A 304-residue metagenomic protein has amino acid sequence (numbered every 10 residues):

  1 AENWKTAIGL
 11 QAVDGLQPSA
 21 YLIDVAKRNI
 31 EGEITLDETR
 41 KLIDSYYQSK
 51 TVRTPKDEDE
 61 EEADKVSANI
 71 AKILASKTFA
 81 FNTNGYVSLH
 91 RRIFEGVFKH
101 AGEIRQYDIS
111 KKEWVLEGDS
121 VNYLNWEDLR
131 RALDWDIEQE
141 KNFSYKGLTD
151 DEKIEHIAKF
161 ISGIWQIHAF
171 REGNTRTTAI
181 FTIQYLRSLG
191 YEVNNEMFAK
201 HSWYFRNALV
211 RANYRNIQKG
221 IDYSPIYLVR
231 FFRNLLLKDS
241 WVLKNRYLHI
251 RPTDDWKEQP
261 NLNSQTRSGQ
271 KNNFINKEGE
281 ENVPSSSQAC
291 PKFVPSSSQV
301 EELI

Functional and structural regions predicted by a protein language model:
A1-I304: FIC/Doc superfamily catalytic core
